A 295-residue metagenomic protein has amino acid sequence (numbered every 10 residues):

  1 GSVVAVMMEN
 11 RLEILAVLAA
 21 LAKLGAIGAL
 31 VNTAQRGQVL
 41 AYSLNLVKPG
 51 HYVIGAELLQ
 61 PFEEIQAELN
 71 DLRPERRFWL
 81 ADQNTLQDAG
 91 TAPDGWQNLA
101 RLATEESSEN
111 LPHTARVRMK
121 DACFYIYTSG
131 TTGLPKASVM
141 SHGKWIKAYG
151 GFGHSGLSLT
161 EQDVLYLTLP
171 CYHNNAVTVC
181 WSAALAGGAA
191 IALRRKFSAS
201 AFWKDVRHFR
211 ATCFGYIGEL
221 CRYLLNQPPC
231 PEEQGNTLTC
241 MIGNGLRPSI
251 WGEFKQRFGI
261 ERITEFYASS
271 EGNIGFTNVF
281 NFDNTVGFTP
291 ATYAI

Functional and structural regions predicted by a protein language model:
M8-A19, A34-Q38, T168-A186: Conserved coil-to-alpha-helix start sites within the AMP-binding
I14-A22, G28, W145, A183-A184 (+1 more regions): Short hydrophobic alpha-helical segments of the AMP-binding
A19, K23-L102, I217, N226: Structural core segment of the AMP-binding/adenylate-forming
E57-L72, C171-Y172, S198-S200, K204-R207 (+2 more regions): Adenylate-forming
W79, W96, R101-Y127, L134 (+1 more regions): Conserved pre-ATP/AMP-binding loop-to-beta segment of ANL
E105-N110, M119, S138-S158, T168 (+2 more regions): Conserved structural elements of the adenylate-forming
I146-V164, Y172-C213, Q227: Conserved AMP-binding/adenylation subdomain of ANL enzymes
A186, A211-Y216, L225-I295: Gly/Ser/Thr-rich phosphate-binding loop
